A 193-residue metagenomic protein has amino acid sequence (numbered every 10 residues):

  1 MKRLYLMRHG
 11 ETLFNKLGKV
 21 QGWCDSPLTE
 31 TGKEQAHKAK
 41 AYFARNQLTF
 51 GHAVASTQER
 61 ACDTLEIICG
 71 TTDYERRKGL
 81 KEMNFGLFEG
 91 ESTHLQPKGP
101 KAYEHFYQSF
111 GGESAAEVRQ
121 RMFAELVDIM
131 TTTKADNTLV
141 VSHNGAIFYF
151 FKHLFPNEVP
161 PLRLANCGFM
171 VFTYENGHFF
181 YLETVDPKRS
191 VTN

Functional and structural regions predicted by a protein language model:
K2-L4, R8-T72, E113: Active-site-proximal alpha-helix that buttresses catalytic centers in soluble enzyme cores
L4, D136-N144: Generic beta-sheet signal
P27, I68-F123, R163: Phosphate-handling substructures
N46-T49, I129-D136: Glycine-rich phosphate-binding loop signature in dinucleotide/nucleotide-binding domains
A55-S56, Q120, V141-S142: Short beta-strand scaffold positions
T93-Y107, H178-N193: A polyampholytic, Gly/Pro-enriched intrinsically disordered region
N144-A146, G168: GST superfamily/GST-like fold recognition
N157-E183: Domain-level recognition of soluble alpha/beta enzyme cores, biased toward histidine phosphatases/phosphomutases
